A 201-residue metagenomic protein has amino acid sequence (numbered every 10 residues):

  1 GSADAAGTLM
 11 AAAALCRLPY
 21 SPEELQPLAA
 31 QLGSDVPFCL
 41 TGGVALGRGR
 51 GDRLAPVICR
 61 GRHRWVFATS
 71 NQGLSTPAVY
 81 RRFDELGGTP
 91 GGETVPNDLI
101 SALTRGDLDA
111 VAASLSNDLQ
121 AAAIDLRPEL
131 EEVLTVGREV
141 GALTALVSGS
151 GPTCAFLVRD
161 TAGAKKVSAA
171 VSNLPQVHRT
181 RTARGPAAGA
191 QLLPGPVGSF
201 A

Functional and structural regions predicted by a protein language model:
S2-E24, F38-L40: DPxDG-like acidic metal-binding loop motif
L9, L25-Q26, L134, S168: Generic structural marker for isolated residues within well-ordered, non-membrane alpha-helices of soluble domains
Q26, G42, S150: Residue-level "edge-of-site" marker
A29: Immediate flanking context of iron-sulfur cluster ligation sites
L32: Active-site phosphate/ATP/adenylate-binding loop shared across adenylate-forming ligases
T41, L46-T144, R159-S172, V177-A201: Conserved, helical-rich catalytic subdomain that frames metal- and/or nucleotide-binding sites in enzyme alpha/beta
V147-R159: N-terminal pre-core extensions flanking Radical SAM catalytic domains
